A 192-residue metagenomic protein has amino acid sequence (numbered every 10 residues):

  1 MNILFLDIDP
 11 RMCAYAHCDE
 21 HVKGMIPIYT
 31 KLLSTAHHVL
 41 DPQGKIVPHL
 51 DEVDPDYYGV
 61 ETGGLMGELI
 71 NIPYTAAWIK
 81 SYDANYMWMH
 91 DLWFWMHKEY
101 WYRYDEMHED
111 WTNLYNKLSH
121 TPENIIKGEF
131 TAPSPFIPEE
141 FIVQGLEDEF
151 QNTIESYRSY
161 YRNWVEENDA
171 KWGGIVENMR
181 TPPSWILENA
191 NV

Functional and structural regions predicted by a protein language model:
M1-R103: An N-terminal structural lobe/cap that precedes and organizes the functional/catalytic core across diverse proteins
N2, M12, D54-P55, T75 (+8 more regions): Generic intrinsically disordered, low-complexity segments enriched for polar/acidic and small residues
D9, D19, E61-T62, H90 (+8 more regions): Generic alpha-helical secondary structure signal
E99-Y115: Mid-chain, well-packed structural core segment of small domains
W111-E129: Domain-level detector for trafficking modules
E123-V192: Aromatic-residue-lined binding/catalytic grooves and analogous aromatic/hydrophobic interfacial grooves in multimeric
